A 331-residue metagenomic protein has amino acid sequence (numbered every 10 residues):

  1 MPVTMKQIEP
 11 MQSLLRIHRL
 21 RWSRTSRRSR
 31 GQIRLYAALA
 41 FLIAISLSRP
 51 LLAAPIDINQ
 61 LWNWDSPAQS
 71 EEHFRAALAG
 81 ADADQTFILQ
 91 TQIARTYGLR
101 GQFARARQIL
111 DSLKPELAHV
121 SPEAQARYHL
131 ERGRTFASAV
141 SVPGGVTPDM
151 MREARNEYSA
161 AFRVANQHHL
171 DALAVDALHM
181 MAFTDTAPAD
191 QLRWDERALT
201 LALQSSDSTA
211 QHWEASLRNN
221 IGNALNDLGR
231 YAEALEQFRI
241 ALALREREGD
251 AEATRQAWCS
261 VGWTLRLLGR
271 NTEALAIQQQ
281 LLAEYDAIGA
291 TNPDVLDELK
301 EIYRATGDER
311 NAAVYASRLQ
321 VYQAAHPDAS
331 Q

Functional and structural regions predicted by a protein language model:
L52-Q92: N-terminal leader/linker segments that initiate helical-solenoid repeat arrays
W62, T91-L99, L130-S138, A172-T186 (+3 more regions): Conserved alpha-helical positions within TPR/SEL1-like repeat arrays
D65, G101, V140, D149 (+4 more regions): Residue-level detector of the short coil/turn that links helix A to helix B within each tetratricopeptide repeat
L78-A79, D111-A118, S159-V164, L199-S206 (+3 more regions): Amphipathic alpha-helical segments of tetratricopeptide repeats
A81, V120, H169, S206-T209 (+2 more regions): Structural signature of alpha-solenoid helical repeat scaffolds
Q85, P122-R127, M150, L173 (+3 more regions): Structural signature of alpha-solenoid helical repeat junctions
G133, S138-G145, A182, A189 (+5 more regions): Short coil/turn linking the two alpha-helices of tandem helical-hairpin repeats
